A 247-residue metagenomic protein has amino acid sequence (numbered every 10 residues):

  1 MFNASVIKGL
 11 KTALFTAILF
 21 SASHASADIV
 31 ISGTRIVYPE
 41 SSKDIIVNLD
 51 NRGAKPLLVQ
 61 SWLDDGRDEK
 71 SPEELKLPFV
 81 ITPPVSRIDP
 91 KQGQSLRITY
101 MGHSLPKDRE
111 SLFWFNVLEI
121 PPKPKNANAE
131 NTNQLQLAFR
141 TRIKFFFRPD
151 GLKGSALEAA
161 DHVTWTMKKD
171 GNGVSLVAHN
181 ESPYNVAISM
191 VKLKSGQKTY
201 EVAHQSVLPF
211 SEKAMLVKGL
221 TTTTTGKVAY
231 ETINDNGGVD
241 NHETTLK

Functional and structural regions predicted by a protein language model:
F2-L14: Bacterial N-terminal signal peptides that target proteins for export
A22-H24: N-terminal signal peptide c-region/cleavage motif recognized by signal peptidases
A27-D50, S155-D170, H204: Beta-sheet-dominated interaction scaffolds and their linkers
T34-P72: N-terminal targeting signals for Sec/Tat export/insertion, comprising classic cleavable signal peptides
L49-G53, L176-S182: Asparagine-centered strand-capping/turn motif at beta-strand->loop junctions
K55-L63, V186-V191, H242: Short, hydrophobic/aromatic beta-strand segments
S71-H103, Q197-T223: Intrinsically disordered, low-complexity Pro/Gly/Ser/Thr-rich segments with frequent PxxP/GP/PP motifs and embedded
M101-K153, T222-K247: Terminal connector regions
